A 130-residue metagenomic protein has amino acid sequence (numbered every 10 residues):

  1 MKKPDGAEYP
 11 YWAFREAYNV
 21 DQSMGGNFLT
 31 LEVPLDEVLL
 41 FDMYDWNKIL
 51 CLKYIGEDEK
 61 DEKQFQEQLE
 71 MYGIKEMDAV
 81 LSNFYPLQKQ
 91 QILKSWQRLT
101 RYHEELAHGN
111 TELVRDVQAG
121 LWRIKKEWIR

Functional and structural regions predicted by a protein language model:
M1-Y9, F14: Short N-terminal edge-element motif at the start of the domain
A7-Y9, V20-N27, V33-R130: Conserved NAD+-utilizing ADP-ribose enzyme module
R15-N19: Short, polar loop motifs at secondary-structure junctions
